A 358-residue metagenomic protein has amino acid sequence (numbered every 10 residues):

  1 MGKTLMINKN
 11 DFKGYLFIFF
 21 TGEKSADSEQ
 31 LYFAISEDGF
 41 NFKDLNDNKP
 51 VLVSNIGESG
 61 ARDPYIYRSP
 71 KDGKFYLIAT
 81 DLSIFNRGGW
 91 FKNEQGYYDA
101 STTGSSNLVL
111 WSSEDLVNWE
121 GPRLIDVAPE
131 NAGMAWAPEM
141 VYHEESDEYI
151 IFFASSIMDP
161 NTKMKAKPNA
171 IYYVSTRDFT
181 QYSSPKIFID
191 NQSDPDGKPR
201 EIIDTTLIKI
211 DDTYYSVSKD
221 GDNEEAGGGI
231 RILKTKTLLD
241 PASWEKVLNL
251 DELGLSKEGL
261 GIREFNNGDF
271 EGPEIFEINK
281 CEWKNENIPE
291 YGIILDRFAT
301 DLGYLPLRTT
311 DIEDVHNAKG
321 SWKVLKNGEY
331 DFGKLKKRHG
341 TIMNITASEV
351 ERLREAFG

Functional and structural regions predicted by a protein language model:
M1-G358: Carbohydrate-active catalytic/glycan-binding domains of CAZyme proteins, especially the secreted or lumenal ectodomains
